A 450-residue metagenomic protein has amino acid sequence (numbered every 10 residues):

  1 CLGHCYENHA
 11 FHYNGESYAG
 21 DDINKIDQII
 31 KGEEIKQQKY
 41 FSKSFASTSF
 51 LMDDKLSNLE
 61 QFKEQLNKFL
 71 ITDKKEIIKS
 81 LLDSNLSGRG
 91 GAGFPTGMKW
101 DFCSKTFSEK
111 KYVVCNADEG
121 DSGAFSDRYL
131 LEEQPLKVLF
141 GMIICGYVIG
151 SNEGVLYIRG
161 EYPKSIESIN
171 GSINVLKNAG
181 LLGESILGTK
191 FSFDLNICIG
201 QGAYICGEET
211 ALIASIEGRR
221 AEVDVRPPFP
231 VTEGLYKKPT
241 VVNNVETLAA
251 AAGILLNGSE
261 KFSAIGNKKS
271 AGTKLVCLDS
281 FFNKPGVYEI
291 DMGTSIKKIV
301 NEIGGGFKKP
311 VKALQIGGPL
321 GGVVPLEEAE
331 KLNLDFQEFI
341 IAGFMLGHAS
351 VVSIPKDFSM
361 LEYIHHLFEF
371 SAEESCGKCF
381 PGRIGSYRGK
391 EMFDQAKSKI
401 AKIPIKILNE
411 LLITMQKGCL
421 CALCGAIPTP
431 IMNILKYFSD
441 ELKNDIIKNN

Functional and structural regions predicted by a protein language model:
C1-L2, Y6-K36, K63-D83, E109-V113 (+7 more regions): Ferredoxin-type iron-sulfur electron-transfer modules in oxidoreductases and energy-metabolism complexes
Y6-H12, A92-W100, A124-D127, I166-G171 (+8 more regions): Short acidic, glycine/serine/threonine-rich loops at helix termini
K31-L81, E246-G258: Flexible inter-domain linker/hinge segments
S57-E64, C115-D127, P230-L235, L275-F282: Gly-rich Lys/Arg/Thr-decorated short loops/hinges at beta-loop-alpha junctions or inter-strand turns that position
N67-T106, A264, E289, Q315-I341: Accessory "access/gating" subregions that flank catalytic or transport cores
Q134-V148: Histidine-anchored nucleotide/phosphate-binding helix
G141-C145, M292-K308: Short amphipathic, charge-patterned alpha-helical segments
I166-M292, G304-G306: Hydrophobic alpha-helical positions that pack around
